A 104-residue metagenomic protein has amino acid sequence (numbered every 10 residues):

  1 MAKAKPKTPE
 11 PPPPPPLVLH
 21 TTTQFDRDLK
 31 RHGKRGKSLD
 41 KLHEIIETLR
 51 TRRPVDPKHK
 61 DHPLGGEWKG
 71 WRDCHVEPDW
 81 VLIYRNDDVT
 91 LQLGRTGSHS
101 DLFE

Functional and structural regions predicted by a protein language model:
M1-P78, N86-Q92, S100-E104: Basic, Lys/Arg-enriched alpha-helical interface segments
G97: Residues forming the ATP-binding cleft of Hanks-type serine/threonine protein kinase domains
